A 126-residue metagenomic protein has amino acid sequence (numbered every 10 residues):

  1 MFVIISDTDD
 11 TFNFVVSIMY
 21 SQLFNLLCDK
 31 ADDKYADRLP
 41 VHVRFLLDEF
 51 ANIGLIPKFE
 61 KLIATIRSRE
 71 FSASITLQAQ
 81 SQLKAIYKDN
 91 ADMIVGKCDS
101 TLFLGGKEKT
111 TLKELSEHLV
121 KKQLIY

Functional and structural regions predicted by a protein language model:
I4-Y126: Conserved P-loop NTPase motor cores
